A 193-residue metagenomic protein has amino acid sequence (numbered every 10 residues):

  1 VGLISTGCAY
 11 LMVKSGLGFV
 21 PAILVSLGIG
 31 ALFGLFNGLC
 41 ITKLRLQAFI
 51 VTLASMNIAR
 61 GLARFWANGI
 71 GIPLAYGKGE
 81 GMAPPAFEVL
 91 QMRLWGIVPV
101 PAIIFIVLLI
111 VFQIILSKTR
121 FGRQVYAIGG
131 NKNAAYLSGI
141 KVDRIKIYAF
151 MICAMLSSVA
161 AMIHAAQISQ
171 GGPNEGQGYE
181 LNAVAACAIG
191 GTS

Functional and structural regions predicted by a protein language model:
V1-S15, L39-L46, V184, G191-S193: Single transmembrane alpha-helix segments in multi-pass membrane proteins
G2-L3, V20-G28, I50, A102-V107 (+2 more regions): Hydrophobic alpha-helical transmembrane segments
G7, L32, F36-C40, V159 (+1 more regions): Hydrophobic side-chain positions within alpha-helical transmembrane segments of multi-pass secondary transporters
A9, R60-G61, A102-I115, F150-A161 (+1 more regions): Hydrophobic core segments of alpha-helical transmembrane domains in multi-pass membrane transport and ion-translocation
G16-M56: Alpha-helical transmembrane segments within multi-pass membrane transporters and channels
L44, A48-T119, Q124, I145 (+1 more regions): Transmembrane helix-bundle core of multi-pass membrane transporters and related energy-transducing complexes
S157, Q167-S193: Transmembrane alpha-helical segments in multi-pass inner-membrane proteins
